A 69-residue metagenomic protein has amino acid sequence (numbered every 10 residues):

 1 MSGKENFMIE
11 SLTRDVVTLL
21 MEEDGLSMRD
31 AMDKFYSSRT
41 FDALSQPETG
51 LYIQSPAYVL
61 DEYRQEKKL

Functional and structural regions predicted by a protein language model:
M1-L69: C-terminal alpha-helical interaction appendages
